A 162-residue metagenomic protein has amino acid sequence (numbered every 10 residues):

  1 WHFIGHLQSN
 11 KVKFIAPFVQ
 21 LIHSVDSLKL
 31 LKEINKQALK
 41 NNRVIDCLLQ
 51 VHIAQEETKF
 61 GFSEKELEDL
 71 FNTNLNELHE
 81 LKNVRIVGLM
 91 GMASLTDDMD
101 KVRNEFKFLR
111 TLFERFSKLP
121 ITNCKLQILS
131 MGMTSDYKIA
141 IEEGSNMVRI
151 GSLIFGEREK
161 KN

Functional and structural regions predicted by a protein language model:
W1-S135, I141-E143, F155: Conserved alpha/beta-domain cores
I141-N162: C-terminal helical cap(s) of enzyme catalytic domains, especially alpha/beta-barrels
